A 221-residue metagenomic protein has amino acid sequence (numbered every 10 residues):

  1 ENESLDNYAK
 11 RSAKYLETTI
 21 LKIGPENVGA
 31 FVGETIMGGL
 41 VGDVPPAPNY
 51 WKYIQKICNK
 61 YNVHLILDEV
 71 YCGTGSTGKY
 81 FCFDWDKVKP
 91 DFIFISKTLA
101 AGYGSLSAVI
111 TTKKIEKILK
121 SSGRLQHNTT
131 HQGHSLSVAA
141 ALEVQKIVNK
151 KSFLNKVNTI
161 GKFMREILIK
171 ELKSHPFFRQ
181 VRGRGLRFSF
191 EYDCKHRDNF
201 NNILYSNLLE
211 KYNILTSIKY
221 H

Functional and structural regions predicted by a protein language model:
E1-H221: Conserved N-terminal phosphate-binding loop of PLP-dependent enzymes in the Aspartate aminotransferase
